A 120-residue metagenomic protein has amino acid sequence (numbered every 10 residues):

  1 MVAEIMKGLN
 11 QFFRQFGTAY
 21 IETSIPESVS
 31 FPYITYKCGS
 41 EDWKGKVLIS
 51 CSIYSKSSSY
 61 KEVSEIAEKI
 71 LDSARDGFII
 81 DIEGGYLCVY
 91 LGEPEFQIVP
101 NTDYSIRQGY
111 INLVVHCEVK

Functional and structural regions predicted by a protein language model:
M1-Y20, E27-F31, T35-K120: Charged, amphipathic alpha-helical segments and their flanking helix caps
